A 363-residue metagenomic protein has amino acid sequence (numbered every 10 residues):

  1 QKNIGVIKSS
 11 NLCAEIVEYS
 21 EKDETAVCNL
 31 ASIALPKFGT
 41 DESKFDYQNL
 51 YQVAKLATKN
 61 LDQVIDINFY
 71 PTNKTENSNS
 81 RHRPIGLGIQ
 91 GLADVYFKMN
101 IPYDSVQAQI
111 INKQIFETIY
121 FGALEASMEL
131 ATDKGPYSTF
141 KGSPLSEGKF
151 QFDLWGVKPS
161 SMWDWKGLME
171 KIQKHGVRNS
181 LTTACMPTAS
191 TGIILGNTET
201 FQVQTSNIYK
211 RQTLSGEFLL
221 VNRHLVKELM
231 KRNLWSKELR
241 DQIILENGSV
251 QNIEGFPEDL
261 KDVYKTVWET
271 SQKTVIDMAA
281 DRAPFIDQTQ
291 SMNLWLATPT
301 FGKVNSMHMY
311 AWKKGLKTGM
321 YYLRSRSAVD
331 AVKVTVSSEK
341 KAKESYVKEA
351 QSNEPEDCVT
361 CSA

Functional and structural regions predicted by a protein language model:
Q1-N79, P84, I89-M99, N197-H224 (+1 more regions): Function-dense linear segments that define catalytic or interfacial modules in macromolecule-processing proteins
I4-I7, V17-T25, D41-Q52, T75-L87 (+7 more regions): Alpha-helix capping and helix-loop boundary segments enriched in small/acidic/polar residues
P36, E117, P144-S146, T300 (+1 more regions): Acidic, glycine-rich active-site loops and adjacent beta-strand->loop/helix elements that engage anionic groups
V53-E76, P84, P102-T188, E258-K261 (+2 more regions): Internal maturation/activation junctions in enzymes
L61-I67, K171-R178, T183-A342: Catalytic alpha/beta core of large soluble enzyme barrels
P84-P102, K303-T318: Hydrophobic/aromatic-rich, well-ordered segments within soluble, folded domains that form packed cores
K333-A363: Acidic, low-complexity intrinsically disordered tails
